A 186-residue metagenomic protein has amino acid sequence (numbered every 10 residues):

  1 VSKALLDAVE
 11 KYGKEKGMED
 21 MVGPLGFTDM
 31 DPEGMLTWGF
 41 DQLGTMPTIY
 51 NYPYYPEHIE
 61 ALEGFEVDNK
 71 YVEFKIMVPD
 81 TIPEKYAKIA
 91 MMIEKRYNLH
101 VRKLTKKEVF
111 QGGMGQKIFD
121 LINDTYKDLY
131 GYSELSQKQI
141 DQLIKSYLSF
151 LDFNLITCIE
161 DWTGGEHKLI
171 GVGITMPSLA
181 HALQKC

Functional and structural regions predicted by a protein language model:
V1, K103-C186: A conserved beta-strand-loop-helix scaffold within acyl/acetyltransferase catalytic domains
L6, E10-K103: Acyl-donor-binding surface of acyltransferase catalytic domains
